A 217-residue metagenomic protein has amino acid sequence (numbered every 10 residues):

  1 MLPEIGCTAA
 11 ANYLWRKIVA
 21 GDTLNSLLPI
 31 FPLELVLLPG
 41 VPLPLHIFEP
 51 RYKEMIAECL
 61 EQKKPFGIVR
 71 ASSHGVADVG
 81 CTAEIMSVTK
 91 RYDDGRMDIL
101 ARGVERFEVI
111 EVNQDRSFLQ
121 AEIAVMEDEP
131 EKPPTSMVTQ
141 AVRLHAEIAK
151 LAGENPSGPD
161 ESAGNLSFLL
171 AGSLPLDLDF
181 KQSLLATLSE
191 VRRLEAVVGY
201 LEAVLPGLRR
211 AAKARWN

Functional and structural regions predicted by a protein language model:
Y13-N217: N-terminal low-complexity, acidic/polar interaction/targeting segments
